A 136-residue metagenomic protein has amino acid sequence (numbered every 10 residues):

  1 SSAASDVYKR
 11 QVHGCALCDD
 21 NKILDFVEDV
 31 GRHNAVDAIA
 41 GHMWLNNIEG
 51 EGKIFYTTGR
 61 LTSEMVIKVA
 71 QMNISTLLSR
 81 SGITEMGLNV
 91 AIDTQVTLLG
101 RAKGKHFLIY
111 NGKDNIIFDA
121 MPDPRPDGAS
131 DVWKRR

Functional and structural regions predicted by a protein language model:
S1-Y8: Short, small-residue-biased leader/transition segments that mark boundaries at the very start of proteins
R10-C15: Short glycine-rich loop/turn motifs
C18-I23, G112-K113: Short acidic-glycine loop/turn motifs at beta-strand connectors
L24-D29: A short, conserved beta-strand element enriched in hydrophobic/aromatic residues
R32-P122: Feature captures the catalytic cores and cofactor-binding loops of soluble hydro-lyases/lyases that act on carboxylate
D123, D127: C-terminal segments of enzyme domains that contribute to small-molecule binding surfaces
A129-R136: Long, low-complexity, intrinsically disordered segments
